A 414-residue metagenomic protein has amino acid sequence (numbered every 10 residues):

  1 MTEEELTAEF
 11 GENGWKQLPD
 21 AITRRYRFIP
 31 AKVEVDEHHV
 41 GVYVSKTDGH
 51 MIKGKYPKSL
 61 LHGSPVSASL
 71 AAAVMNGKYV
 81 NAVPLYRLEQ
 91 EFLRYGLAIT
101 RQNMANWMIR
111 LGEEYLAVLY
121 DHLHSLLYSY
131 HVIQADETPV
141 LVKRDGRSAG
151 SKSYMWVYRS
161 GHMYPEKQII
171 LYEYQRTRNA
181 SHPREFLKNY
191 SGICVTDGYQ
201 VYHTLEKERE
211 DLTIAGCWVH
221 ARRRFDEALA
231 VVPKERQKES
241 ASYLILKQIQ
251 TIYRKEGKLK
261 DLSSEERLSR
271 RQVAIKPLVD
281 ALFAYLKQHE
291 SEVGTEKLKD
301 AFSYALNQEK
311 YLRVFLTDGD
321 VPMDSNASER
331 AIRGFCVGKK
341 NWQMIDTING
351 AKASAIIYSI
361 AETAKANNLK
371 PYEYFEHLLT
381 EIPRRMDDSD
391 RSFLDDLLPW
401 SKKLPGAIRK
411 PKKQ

Functional and structural regions predicted by a protein language model:
M1-T2, C217: Helix N-cap / beta->alpha transition motif
T2-G63, S67, I99: Carboxylate/His-rich catalytic cores and anion/metal-binding grooves
G41-V44, G49-Q414: Catalytic center-proximal scaffold of phosphoryl-transfer enzymes
